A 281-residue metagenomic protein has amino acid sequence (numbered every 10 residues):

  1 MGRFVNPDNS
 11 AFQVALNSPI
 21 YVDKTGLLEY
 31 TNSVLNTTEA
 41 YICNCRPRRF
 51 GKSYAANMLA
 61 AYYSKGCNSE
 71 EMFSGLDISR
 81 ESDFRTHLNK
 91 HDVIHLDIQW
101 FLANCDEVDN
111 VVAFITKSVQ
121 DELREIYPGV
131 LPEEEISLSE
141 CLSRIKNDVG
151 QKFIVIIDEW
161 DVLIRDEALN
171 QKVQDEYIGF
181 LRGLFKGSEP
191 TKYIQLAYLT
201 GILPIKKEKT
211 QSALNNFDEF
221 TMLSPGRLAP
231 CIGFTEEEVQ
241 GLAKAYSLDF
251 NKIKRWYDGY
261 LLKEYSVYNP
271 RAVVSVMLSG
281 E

Functional and structural regions predicted by a protein language model:
M1-E281: Phosphate-binding site recognition
